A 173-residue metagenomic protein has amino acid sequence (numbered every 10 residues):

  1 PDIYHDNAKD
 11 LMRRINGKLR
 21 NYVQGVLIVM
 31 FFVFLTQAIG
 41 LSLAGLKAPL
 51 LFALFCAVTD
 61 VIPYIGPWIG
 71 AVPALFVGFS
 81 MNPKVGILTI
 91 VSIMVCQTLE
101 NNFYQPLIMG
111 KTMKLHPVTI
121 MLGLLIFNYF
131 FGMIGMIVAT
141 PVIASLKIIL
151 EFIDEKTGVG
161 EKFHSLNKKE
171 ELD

Functional and structural regions predicted by a protein language model:
P1-G78, P83-T89: Alpha-helical transmembrane segments and their immediate interhelical loop/hinge regions in multi-pass membrane
G86-D173: Hydrophobic alpha-helical transmembrane segments of membrane transport and translocation systems, primarily multi-pass
